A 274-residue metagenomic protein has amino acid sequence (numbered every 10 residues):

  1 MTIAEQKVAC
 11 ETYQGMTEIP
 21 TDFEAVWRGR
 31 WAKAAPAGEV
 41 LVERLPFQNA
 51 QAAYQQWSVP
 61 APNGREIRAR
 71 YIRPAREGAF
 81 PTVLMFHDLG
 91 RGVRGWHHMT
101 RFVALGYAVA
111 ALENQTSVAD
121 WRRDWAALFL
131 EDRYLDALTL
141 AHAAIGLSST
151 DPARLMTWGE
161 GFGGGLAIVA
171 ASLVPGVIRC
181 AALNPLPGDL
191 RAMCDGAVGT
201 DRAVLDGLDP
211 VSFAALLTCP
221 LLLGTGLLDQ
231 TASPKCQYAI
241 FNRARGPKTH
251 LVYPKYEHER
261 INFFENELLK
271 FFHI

Functional and structural regions predicted by a protein language model:
M1-A52: N-terminal targeting or regulatory segments adjacent to alpha/beta-hydrolase or S9 domains
A32-G78: N-terminal cap/lid segment of alpha/beta-hydrolase-fold proteins
R94, M99-L135, M193: Cap/lid segment of the alpha/beta-hydrolase catalytic domain
L138-G199: Primarily recognizes the serine-hydrolase "nucleophile elbow" in alpha/beta-hydrolase and SGNH/GDSL folds
L217-T218, L223-T225, D229: Short beta-strand/loop motif that positions the catalytic acidic residue of the alpha/beta-hydrolase fold
C219, S233-N242: Short alpha-helix in the alpha/beta-hydrolase fold that links the catalytic acid
L227-A232, H258-E259: Acidic catalytic loop of the alpha/beta-hydrolase fold
Y238, N242-I274: C-terminal catalytic histidine-bearing segment of alpha/beta-hydrolase fold enzymes
